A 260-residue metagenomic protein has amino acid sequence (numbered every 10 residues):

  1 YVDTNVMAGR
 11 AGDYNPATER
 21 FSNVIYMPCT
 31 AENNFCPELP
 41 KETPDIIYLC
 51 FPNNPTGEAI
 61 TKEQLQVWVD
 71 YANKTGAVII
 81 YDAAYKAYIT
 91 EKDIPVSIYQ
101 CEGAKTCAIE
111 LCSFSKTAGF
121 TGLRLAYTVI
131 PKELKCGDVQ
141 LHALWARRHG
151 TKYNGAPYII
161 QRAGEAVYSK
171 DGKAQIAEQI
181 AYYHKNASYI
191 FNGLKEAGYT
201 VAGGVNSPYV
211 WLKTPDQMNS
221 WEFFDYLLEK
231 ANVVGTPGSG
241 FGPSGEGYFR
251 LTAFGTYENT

Functional and structural regions predicted by a protein language model:
Y1-T260: PLP-dependent class I/II
